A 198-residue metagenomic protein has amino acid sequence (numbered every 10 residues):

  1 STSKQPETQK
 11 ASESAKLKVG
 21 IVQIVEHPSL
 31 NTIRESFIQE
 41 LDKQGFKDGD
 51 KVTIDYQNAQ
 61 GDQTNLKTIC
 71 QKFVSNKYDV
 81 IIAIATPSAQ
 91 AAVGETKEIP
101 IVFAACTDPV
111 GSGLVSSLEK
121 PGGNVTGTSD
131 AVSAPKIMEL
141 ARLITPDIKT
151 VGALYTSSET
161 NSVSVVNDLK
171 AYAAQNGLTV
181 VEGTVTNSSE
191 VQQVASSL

Functional and structural regions predicted by a protein language model:
T2-L198: Short hydrophobic alpha-helices and adjacent helix-cap/hinge residues
